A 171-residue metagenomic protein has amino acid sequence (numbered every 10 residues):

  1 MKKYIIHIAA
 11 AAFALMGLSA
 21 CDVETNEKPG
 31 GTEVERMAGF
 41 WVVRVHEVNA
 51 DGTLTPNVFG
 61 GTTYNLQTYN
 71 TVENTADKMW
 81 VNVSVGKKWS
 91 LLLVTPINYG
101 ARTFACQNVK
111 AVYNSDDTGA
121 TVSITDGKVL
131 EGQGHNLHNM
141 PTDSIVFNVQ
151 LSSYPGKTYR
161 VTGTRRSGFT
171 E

Functional and structural regions predicted by a protein language model:
M1-I8: Bacterial N-terminal signal peptides that target proteins for export
M16-A20: C-terminal motif of bacterial Sec signal peptides marking the signal peptidase cleavage site
D22-T25: Bacterial signal peptide processing site
K28-E171: First exposed extracellular module after export/assembly in secreted or surface-exposed proteins
